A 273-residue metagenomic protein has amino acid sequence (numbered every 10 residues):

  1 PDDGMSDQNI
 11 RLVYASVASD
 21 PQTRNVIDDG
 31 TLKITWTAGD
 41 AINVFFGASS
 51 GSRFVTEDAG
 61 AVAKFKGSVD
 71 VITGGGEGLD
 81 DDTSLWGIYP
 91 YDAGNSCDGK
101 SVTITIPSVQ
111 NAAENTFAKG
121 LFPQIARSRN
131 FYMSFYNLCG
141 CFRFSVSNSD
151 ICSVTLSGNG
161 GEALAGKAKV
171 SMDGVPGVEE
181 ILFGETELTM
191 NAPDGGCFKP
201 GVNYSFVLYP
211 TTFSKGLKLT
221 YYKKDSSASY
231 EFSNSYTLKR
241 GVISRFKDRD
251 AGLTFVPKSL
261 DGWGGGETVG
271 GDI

Functional and structural regions predicted by a protein language model:
P1-I273: Sec-type signal peptide cleavage vicinity
